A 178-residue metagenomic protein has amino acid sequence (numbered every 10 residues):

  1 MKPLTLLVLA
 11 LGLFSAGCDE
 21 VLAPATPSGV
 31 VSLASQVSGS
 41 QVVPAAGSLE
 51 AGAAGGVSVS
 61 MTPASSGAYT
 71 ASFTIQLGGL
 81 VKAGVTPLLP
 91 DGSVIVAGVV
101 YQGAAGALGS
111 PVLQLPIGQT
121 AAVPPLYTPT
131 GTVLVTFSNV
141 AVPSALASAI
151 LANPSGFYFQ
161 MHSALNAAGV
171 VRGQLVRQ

Functional and structural regions predicted by a protein language model:
K2-V8: Sec-dependent signal peptide recognition, specifically the positively charged N-region followed immediately by
L13-G17: C-terminal motif of bacterial Sec signal peptides marking the signal peptidase cleavage site
C18-G98, Q102-Q178: Metal-centered catalytic cores of metalloenzymes
